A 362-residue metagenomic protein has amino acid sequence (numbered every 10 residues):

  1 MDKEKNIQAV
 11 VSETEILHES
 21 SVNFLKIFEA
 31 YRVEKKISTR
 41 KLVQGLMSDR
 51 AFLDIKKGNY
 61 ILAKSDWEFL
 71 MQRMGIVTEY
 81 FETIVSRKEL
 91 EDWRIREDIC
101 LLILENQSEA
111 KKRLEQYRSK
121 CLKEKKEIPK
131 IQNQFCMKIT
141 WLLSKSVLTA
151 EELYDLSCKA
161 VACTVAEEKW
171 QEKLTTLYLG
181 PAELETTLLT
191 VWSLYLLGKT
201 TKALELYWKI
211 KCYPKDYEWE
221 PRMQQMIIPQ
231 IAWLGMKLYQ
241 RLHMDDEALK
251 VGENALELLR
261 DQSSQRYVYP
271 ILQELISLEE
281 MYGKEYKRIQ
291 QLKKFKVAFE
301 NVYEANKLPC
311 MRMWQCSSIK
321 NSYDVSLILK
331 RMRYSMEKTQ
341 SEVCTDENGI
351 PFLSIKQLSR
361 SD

Functional and structural regions predicted by a protein language model:
D2-K35, S326, R331: A short, Lys/Arg-rich alpha-helix, primarily the initiator
E34-D54, K338-D346: Short alpha-helical DNA-recognition segment
A63-F81: DNA major-groove recognition helix of helix-turn-helix/homeodomain DNA-binding modules
T83-V85, S119-I131, A162-G180, K215-Q225 (+1 more regions): Flexible helix-coil transition and linker loops at the boundaries of alpha-helical arrays
R96-C100, F135-T140, L189, Q230-L234 (+1 more regions): "A position-specific structural signal for the A-helix of alpha-solenoid helical repeats
E115-K123, C158-K169, W208-W219, E253-R260 (+1 more regions): Amphipathic alpha-helical segments of tetratricopeptide repeats
